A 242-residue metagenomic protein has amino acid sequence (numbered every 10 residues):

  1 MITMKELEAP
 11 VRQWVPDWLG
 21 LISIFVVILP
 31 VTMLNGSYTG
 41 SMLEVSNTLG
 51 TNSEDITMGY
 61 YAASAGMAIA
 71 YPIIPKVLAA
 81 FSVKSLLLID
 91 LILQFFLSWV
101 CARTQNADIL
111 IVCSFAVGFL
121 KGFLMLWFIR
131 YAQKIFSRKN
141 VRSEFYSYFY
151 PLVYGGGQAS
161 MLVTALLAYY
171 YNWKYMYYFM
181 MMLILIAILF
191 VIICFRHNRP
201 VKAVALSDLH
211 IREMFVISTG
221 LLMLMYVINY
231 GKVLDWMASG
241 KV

Functional and structural regions predicted by a protein language model:
V15-I74, L124-M125, I129: Extracytoplasmic
T32, G36, A102, G118-L126 (+1 more regions): Small-residue-rich segments within alpha-helical transmembrane domains of MFS-like 12-TM solute carriers
V45-N47, V77-L78, L110, V163-N172 (+1 more regions): Interfacial helix-cap and linker-helix signal at transmembrane-aqueous boundaries of multi-pass secondary transporters
G50, S82, R103-I109, L120 (+2 more regions): Helix-breaking motifs and short loop linkers at transmembrane-helix boundaries and internal kinks in secondary membrane
I69-A107: Conserved MFS/SLC helix-loop-helix module at the cytosolic interface between two early adjacent transmembrane helices
L97, D108-V117: Paired small-residue
A116-Y150: Cytoplasmic helix-loop-helix junction between adjacent transmembrane helices in 12-TM secondary transporters
Y170-V242: Hydrophobic transmembrane-helix bundles of small-molecule transporters
